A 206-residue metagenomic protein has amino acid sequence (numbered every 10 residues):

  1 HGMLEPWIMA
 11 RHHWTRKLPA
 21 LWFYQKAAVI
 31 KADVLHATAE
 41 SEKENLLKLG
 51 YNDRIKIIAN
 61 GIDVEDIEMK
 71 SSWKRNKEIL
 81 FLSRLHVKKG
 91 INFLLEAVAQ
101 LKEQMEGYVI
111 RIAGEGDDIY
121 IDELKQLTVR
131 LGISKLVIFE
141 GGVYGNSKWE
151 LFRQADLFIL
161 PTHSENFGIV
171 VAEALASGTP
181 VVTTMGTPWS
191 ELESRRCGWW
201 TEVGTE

Functional and structural regions predicted by a protein language model:
K17-L35: Membrane-proximal helix-turn-helix segments that form the acceptor-binding/catalytic region of lipid-linked
V29, G142-V143, E150-A155: Short alpha-helical donor nucleotide-sugar binding micro-motif in glycosyltransferases
S41, G61: Carbohydrate-associated surface elements
K77, F81-Q100, I110, I119-E123: A conserved mid-protein helix/loop that constitutes part of the nucleotide-sugar donor-binding site
D122-V143: Nucleotide-activated donor-binding/catalytic signature segment of Leloir-type glycosyltransferases, i.e., the conserved
H163: Aromatic "clamp/platform" in nucleotide-sugar-dependent glycosyltransferases that forms part of the donor/acceptor
P180-T183: Short hydrophobic beta-strand element within catalytic cores of glycosyltransferases and related nucleotide-activated
S190-E206: Change "using UDP/GDP/dTDP sugars" to "using nucleotide sugars
